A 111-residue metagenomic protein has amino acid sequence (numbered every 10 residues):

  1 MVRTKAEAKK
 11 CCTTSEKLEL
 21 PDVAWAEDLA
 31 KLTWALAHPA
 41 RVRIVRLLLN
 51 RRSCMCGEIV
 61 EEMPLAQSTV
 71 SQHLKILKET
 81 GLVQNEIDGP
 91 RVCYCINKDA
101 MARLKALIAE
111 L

Functional and structural regions predicted by a protein language model:
M1-L36, L82, L107-I108: N-terminal leader segment of winged-helix/HTH proteins
E27-S68, V92-D99: N-terminal helix-turn-helix DNA-binding core of bacterial DNA-binding proteins
R46, K78, K105: A cross-family signal for key residues in well-ordered alpha-helices that form functional helical elements
E61, Q72, K78-E79: Alpha-helical residues within the helix-turn-helix
L65, P90-V92, A106-E110: Short, structured secondary-structure boundary patches
K78-D88, C95: Beta-hairpin "wing" of winged helix-turn-helix
D99-K105: Short, charged/polar, Gly/Pro-enriched secondary-structure boundary elements
